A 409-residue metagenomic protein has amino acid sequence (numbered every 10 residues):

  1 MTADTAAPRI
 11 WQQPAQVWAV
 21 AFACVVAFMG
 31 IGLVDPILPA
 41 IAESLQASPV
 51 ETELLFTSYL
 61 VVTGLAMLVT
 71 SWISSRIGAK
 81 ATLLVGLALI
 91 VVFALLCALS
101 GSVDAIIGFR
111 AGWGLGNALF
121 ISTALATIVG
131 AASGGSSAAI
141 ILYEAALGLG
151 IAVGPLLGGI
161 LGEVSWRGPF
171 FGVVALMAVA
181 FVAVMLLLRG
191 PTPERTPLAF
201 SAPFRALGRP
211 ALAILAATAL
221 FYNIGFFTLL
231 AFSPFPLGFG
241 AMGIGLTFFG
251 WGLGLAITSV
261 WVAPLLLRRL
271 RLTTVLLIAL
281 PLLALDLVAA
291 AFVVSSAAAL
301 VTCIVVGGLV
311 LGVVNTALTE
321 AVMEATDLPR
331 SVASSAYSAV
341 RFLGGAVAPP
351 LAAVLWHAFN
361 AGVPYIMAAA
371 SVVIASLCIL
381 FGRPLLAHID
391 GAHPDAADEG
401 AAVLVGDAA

Functional and structural regions predicted by a protein language model:
T2-W11, L188-L215: Juxtamembrane intracellular "pre-TM" segments in multi-pass secondary transporters
Q46, G78, L99-A105, S133 (+1 more regions): Helix-breaking motifs and short loop linkers at transmembrane-helix boundaries and internal kinks in secondary membrane
G64-G101: Conserved MFS/SLC helix-loop-helix module at the cytosolic interface between two early adjacent transmembrane helices
M67-G78, T258-L272, W356: Helix-to-loop junctions at the C-terminal end of transmembrane segments in multipass secondary transporters
F93, D104-W113, A298-V306: Paired small-residue
F109-L149: Cytoplasmic helix-loop-helix junction between adjacent transmembrane helices in 12-TM secondary transporters
G134-G135, I141-L186: Helix-loop-helix hairpin linking two adjacent transmembrane segments in secondary transporters
T273-L318: C-terminal transmembrane helical hairpin of 12-TM major facilitator-type secondary transporters
